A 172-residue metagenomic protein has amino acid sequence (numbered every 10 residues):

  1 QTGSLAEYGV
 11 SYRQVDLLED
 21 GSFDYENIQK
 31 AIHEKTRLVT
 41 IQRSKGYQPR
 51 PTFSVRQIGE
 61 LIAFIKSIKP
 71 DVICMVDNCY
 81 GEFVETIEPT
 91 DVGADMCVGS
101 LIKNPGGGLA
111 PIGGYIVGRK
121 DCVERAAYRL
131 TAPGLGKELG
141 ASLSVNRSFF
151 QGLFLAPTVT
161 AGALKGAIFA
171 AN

Functional and structural regions predicted by a protein language model:
Q1-K165, A171: Conserved PLP-enzyme active-site core in the AAT-like
